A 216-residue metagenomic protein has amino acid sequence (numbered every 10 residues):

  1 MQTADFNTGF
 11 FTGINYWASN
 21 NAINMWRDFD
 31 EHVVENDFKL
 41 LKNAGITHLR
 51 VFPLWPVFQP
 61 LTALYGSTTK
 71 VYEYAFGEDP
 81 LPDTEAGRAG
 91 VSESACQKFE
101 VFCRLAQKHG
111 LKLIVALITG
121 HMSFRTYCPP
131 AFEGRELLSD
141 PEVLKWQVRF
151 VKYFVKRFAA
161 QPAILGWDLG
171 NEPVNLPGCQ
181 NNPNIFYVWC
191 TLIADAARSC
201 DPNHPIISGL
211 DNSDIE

Functional and structural regions predicted by a protein language model:
M1-E216: Active-site mouth of glycoside hydrolases
